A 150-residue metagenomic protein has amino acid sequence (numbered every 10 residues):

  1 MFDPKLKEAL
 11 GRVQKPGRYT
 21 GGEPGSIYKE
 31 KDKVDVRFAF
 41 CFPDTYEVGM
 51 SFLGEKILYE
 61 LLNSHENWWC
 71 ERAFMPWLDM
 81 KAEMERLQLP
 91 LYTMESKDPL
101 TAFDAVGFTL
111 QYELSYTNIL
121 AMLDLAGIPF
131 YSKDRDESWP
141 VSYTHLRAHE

Functional and structural regions predicted by a protein language model:
M1-K15: Helix-enriched interaction subdomains in cytosolic or periplasmic regions, typified by TIR/SEFIR signaling/NADase cores
C41-P43, T109: Short hydrophobic segments within beta-strands
M50, G54-I57: Low-complexity, highly charged intrinsically disordered N-terminal segments that act as targeting/localization
W68-L78: A short beta-strand-loop structural module common to alpha/beta enzyme folds
E83-P99: Glycine-rich, highly charged phosphate/nucleotide-binding loops
L125-W139: Short mixed-charge
T144-E150: Conserved small/polar residues in nucleotide/adenosyl-binding loops
